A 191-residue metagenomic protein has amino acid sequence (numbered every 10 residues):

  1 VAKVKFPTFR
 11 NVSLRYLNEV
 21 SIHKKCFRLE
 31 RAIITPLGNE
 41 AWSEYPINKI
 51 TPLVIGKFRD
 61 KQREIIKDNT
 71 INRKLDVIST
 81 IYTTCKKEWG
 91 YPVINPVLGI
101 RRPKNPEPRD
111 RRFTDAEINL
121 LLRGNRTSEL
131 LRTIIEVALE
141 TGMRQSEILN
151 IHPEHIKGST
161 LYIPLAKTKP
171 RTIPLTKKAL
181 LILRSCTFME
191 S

Functional and structural regions predicted by a protein language model:
V1-K3: Short, surface-exposed polybasic/aromatic micro-patch for ligand or macromolecular engagement
K5-F9, L14-V93, E107, E129 (+1 more regions): N-terminal core-binding DNA-recognition domain of tyrosine site-specific recombinases/integrases
L29, K57, R73, L120-L121 (+2 more regions): Short, solvent-exposed alpha-helical surface patches in well-structured domains
P46, L98-G99, S159-P164: Short functional hotspots where side chains directly engage DNA or cofactors
I47-I50, F113, M143, L175: Alpha-helical hairpin
N72-K74, K87, Y91-I94, L98-Q145 (+3 more regions): Basic, Lys/Arg- and aromatic-enriched nucleic-acid-binding interface segment
N150-I156: A short, basic/aromatic helix-end/turn motif that makes direct DNA contacts
L165-S191: C-terminal catalytic core of Y-nucleophile DNA break-rejoin enzymes
